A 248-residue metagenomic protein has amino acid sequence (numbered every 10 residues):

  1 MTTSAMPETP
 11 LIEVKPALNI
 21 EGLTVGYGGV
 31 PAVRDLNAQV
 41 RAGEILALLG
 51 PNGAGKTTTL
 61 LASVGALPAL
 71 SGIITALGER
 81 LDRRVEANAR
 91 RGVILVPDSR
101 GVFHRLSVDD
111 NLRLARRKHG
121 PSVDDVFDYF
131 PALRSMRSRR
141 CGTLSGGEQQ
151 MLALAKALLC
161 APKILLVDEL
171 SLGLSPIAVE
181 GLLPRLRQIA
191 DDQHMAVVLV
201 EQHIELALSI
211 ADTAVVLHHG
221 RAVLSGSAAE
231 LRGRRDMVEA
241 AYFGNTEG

Functional and structural regions predicted by a protein language model:
L49-P51: The feature captures the beta-strand-to-loop junction immediately N-terminal to the Walker
V64: Helix-to-loop junction immediately C-terminal to a conserved catalytic motif
G72-R83, R91, P121, D125-D128 (+1 more regions): Conserved ABC transporter NBD signature motif
R80-R100, S135-S138, L231-V238: ABC ATPase NBD coupling module
A157-L158: ABC ATPase C-loop
E180-Q193: Helical segment within the ABC ATPase nucleotide-binding domain
